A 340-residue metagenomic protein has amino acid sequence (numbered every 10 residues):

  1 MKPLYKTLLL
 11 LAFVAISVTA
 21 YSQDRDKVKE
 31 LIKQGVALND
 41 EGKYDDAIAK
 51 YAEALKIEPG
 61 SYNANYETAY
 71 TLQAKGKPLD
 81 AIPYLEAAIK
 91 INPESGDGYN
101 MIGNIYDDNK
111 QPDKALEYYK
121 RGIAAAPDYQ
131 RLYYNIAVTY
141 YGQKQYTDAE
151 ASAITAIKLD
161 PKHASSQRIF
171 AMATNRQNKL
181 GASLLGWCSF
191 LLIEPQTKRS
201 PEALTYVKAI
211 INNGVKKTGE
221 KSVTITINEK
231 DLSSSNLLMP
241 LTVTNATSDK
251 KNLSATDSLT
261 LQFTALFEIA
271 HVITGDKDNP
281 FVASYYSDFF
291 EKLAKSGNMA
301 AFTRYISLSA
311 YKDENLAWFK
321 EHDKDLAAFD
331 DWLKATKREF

Functional and structural regions predicted by a protein language model:
D26-G60, E67-A74, N104, D108-Q111: Alpha-helical segment of the N-proximal tetratricopeptide repeat
K27-K29, Y62-N63, G96-D97, Q130-R131 (+2 more regions): Helix-start (N-cap) detector for alpha-helical repeat units in TPR-like alpha-solenoids, especially tetratricopeptide
K33, E67-Y70, N100-M101, N135 (+2 more regions): Canonical tetratricopeptide repeat
D40-E41, A74-G76, D108-N109, G142-Q143 (+2 more regions): Register position in tetratricopeptide repeats
E53-A54, A87-A88, R121-G122, T155-A156 (+1 more regions): Canonical positions in the second alpha-helix
P59, P93, P127, P161 (+1 more regions): Short coil turns that delineate tetratricopeptide repeat
Q167-F340: Eukaryotic alpha-helical solenoid repeat scaffolds
